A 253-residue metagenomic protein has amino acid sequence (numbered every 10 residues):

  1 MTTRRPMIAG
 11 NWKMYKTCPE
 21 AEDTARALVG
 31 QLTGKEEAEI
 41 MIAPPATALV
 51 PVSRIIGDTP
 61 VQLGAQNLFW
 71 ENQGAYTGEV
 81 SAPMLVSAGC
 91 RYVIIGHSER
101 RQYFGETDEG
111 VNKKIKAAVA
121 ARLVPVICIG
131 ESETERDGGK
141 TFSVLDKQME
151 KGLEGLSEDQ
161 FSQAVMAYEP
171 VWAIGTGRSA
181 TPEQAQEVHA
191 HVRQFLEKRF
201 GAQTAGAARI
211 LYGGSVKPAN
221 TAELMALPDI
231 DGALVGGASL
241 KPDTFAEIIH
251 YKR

Functional and structural regions predicted by a protein language model:
M1-R253: Active-site loop-to-helix "anion-binding N-cap" substructures in soluble metabolic enzymes
